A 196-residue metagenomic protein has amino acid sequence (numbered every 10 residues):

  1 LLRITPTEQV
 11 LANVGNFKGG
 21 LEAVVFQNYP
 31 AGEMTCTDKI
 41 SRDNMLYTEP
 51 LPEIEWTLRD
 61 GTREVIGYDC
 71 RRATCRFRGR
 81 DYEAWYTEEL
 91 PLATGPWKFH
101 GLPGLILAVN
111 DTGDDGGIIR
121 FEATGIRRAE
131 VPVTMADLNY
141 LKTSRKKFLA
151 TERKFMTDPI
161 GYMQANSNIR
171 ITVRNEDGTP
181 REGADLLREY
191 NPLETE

Functional and structural regions predicted by a protein language model:
L1-E196: Extended soluble regions of mature proteins
